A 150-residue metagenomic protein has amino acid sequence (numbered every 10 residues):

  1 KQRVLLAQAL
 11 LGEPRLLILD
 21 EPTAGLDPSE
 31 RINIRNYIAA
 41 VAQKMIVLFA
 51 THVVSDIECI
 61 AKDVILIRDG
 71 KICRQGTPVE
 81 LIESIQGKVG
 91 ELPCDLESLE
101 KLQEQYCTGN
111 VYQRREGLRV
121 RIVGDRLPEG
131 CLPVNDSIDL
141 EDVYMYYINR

Functional and structural regions predicted by a protein language model:
K1-R3: Conserved ABC ATPase nucleotide-binding domain "signature" region
L6: Hydrophobic anchor residue at the start of the ABC signature
E13: Conserved catalytic motifs of ABC-family nucleotide-binding domains
L17-E21, L26: Catalytic Walker B motif of ABC-type/P-loop ATPase nucleotide-binding domains
P28-E30: Helix N-cap at the start of a conserved alpha-helix in ABC-type nucleotide-binding domains
N36-I122: ABC transporter nucleotide-binding domain
N110-R150: C-terminal coupling/interaction segments
